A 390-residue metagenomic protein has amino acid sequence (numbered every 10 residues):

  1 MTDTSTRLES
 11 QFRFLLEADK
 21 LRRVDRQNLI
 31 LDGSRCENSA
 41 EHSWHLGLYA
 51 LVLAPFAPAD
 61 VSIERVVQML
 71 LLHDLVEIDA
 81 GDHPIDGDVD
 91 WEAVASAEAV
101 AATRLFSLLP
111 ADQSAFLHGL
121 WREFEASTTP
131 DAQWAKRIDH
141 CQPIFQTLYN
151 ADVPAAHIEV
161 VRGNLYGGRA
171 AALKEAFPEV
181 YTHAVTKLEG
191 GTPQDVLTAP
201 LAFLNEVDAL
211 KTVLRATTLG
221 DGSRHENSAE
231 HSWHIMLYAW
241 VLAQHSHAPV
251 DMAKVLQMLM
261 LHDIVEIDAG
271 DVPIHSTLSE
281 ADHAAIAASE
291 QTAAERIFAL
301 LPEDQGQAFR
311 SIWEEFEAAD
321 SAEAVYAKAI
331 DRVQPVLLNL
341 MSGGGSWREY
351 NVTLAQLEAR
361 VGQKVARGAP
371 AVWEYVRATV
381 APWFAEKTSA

Functional and structural regions predicted by a protein language model:
T2-A390: Active-site helical microenvironments for divalent-metal-assisted chemistry
